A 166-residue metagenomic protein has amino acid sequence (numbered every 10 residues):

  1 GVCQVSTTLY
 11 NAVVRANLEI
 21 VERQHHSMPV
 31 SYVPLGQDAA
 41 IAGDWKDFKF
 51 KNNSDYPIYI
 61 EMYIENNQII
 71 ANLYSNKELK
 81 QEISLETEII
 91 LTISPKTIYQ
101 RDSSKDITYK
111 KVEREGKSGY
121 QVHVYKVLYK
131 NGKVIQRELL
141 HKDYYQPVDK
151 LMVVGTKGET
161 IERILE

Functional and structural regions predicted by a protein language model:
G1-E166: Well-ordered beta-sheet/strand-loop patches within structured domains
